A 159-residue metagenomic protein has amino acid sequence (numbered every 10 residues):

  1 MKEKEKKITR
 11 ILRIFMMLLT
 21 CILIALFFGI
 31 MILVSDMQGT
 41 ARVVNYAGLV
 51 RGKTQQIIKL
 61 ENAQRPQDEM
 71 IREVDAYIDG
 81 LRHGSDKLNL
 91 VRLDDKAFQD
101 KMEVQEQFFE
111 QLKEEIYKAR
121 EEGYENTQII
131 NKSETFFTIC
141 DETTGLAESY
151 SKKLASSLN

Functional and structural regions predicted by a protein language model:
M1-K2, A25-S35, E114-R120: Short, charged/polar, low-complexity loop and linker segments that flank or interrupt alpha-helical bundles
K6-L12, S149-N159: Membrane-interface helix-start motif
K6-V34: Extreme N-terminal signal-anchor transmembrane helix of membrane signaling/transducer proteins, especially in bacteria
K7-I8, M31-G39, N62, L88-K96: Short, charged, low-complexity loops and linkers
T20-L23, I57, H83: Hydrophobic alpha-helical transmembrane segments of multi-pass membrane proteins
L33-D75, T127, L154, L158: Juxtamembrane membrane-water interface segments immediately C-terminal to a transmembrane helix
E61, R65, R120-G123, T144-S151 (+1 more regions): Long, hydrophobic, amphipathic alpha-helical segments used as structural scaffolds
I71-T135, I139-L146: Heptad-repeat alpha-helical coiled-coil/4-helix-bundle sensor or tether segments in soluble regions
